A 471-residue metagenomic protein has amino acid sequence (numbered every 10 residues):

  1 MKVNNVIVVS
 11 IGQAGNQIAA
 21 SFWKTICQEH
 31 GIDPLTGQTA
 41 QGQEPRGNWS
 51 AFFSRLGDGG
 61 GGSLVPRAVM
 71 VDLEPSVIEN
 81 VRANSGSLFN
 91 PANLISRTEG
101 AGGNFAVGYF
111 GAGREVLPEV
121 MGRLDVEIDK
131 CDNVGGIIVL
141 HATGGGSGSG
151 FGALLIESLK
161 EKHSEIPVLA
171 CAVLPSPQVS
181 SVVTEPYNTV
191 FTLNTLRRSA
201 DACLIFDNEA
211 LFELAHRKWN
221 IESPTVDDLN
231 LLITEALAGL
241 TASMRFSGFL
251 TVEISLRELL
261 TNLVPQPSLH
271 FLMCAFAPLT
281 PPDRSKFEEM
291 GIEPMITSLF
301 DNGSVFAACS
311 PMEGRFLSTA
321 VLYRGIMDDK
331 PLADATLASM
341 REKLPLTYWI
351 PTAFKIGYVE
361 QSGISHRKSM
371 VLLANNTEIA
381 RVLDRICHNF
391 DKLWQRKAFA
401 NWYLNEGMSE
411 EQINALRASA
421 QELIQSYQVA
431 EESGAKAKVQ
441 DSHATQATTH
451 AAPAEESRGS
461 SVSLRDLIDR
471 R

Functional and structural regions predicted by a protein language model:
M1-R471: Terminal, contiguous helix-loop blocks that mediate binding/assembly
